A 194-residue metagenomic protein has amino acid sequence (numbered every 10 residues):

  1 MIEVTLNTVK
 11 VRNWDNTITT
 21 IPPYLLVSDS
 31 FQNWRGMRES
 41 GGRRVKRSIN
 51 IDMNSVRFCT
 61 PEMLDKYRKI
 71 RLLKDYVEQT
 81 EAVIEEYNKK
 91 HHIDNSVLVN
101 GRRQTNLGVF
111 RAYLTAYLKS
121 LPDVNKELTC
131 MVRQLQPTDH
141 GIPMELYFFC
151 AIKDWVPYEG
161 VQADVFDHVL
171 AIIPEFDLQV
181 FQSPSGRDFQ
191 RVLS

Functional and structural regions predicted by a protein language model:
M1-D94: Soluble accessory domains appended to multi-pass membrane transport proteins
K69, L73, E78-S194: Long, non-transmembrane cytosolic or organellar matrix-exposed soluble domains/tails of integral membrane proteins
